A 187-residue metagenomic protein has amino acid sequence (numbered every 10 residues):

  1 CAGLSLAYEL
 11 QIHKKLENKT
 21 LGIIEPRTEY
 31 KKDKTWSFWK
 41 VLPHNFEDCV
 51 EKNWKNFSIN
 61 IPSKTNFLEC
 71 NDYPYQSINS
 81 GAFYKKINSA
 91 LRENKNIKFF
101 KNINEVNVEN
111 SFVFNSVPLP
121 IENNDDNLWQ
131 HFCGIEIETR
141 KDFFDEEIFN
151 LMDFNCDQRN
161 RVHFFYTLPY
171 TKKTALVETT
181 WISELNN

Functional and structural regions predicted by a protein language model:
S5, E9-K64, G81-A82, C133: N-terminal FAD cofactor-binding segment of flavoenzymes
E9, H13, A90-N187: Predominantly flavin-linked oxidoreductase catalytic cores and closely associated redox partners
I24, P62, C70-N71, F100-N102 (+1 more regions): Conserved beta-strand termini and adjacent loop/short-helix elements that scaffold enzyme active sites in alpha/beta
K31-K32, F67-E69, N107-V108, E122-N123: Short active-site-adjacent helix-start/loop capping segments
S37-K40, E47-E51, K55, E69 (+3 more regions): Generic, ordered loop/turn and secondary-structure boundary motif
S63-F67, T174-V177: Short, basic/glycine-rich phosphate-binding loops at helix/coil junctions that contact nucleotide phosphates
F67-S89, S116-V117, S183-N187: Short beta-strand to alpha-helix junction loop
